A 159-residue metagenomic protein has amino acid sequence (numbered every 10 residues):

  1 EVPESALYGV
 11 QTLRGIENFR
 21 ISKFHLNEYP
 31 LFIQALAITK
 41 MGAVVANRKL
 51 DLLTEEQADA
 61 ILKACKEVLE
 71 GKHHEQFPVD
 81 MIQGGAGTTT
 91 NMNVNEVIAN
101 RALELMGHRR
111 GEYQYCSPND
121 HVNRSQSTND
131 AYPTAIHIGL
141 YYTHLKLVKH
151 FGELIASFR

Functional and structural regions predicted by a protein language model:
E1-R159: Conserved, well-structured ligand/cofactor-binding cores
